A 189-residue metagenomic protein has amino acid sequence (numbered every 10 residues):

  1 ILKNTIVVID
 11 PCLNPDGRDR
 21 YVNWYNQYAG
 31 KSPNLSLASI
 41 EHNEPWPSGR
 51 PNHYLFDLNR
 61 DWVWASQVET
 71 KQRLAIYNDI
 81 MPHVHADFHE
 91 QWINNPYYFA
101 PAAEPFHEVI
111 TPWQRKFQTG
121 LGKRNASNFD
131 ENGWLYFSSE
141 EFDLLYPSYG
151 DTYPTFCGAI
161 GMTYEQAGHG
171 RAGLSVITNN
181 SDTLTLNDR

Functional and structural regions predicted by a protein language model:
I1-G120, D130-E131: Active-site/substrate-binding loop(s) of hydrolase catalytic cores
N4, A126, D130-S139: Gly/Pro-rich turn-and-neighbor structural signature
S32, S36-N43, S48, S66 (+6 more regions): Generic serine detector
L74, G122-A126, G161: Predominant activation on well-ordered alpha-helical scaffold segments within soluble catalytic domains
Q118-R124, R189: Long, well-ordered alpha-helical scaffolding segments within enzyme catalytic domains, especially pronounced
W134-R189: Hard-cation-handling environments
